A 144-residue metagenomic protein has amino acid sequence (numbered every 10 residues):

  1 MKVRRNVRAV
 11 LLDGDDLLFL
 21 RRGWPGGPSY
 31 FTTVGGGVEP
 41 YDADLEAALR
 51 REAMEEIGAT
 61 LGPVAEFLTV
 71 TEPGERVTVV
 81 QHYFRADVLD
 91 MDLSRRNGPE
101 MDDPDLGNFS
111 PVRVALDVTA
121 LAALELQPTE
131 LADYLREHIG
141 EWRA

Functional and structural regions predicted by a protein language model:
M1-L18, T69: Conserved N-terminal beta-strand and adjoining loop/helix that marks the start of the Nudix/MutT-like hydrolase domain
R4, L12, T33, V77-Q81 (+1 more regions): Short connector loops at helix/strand junctions that flank enzyme active sites, especially segments positioning acidic
D16-E56: Conserved Nudix-box catalytic region and its N-terminal flanking loop in Nudix hydrolases and closely related
V38, L61, V88, L116-T119: Hydrophobic pocket-lining residues within nucleotide cofactor-binding pockets
T60-L68: A short coil-to-beta-strand element that immediately follows conserved catalytic motifs
E72-E100, F109-D117, E130-E141: Active-site-adjacent beta-strand/loop module that shapes the phosphate/pyrophosphate-binding cleft
